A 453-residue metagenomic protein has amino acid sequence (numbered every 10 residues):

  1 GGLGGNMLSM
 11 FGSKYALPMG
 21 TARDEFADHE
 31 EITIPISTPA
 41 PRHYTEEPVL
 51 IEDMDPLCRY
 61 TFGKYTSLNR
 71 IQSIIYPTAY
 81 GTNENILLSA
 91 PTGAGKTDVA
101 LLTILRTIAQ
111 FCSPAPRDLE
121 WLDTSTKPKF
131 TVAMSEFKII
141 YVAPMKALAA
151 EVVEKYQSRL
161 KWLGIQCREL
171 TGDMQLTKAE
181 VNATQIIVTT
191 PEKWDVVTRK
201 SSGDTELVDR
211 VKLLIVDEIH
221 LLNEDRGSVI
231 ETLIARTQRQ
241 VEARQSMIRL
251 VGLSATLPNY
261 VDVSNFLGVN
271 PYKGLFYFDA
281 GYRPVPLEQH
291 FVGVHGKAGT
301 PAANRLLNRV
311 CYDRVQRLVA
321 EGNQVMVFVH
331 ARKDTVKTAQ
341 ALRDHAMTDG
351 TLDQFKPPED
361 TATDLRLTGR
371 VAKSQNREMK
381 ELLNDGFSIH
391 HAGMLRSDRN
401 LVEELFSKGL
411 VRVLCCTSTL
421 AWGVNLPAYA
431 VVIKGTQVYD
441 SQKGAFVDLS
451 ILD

Functional and structural regions predicted by a protein language model:
G1-P77, N83-L87, C112-K127, D344 (+1 more regions): Helicase-associated low-complexity/disordered flanking segments
P77-T82, D98-A133, A235-Q240: Walker A/P-loop NTP-binding motif
R117, A133, Y141, Q157-R168 (+2 more regions): Conserved C-terminal RecA-like helicase domain
W121-K193, N265, I389: Conserved nucleic-acid-binding Ia/Ib motif block in the N-terminal RecA-like helicase ATPase lobe
D173-V188, R396-R412: Conserved motor-coupling elements within RecA-like helicase/translocase cores
P191-D195, S202-R244: SF2 helicase catalytic motif II
R249-A341, S388: Conserved interdomain linker/interface between the two RecA-like ATPase lobes of SF2 helicase motors
V413, L420-Q437: A short beta-strand element within the Helicase C-terminal
